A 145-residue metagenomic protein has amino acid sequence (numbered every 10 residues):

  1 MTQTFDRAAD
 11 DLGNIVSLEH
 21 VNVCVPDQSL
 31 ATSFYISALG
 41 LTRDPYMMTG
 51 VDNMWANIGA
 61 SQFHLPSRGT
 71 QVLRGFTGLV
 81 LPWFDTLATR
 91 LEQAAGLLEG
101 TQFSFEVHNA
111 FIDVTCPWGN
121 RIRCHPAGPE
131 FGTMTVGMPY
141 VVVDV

Functional and structural regions predicted by a protein language model:
M1-N14, H20, P45, E92-V143: Vicinal oxygen chelate
T2-A8, G40-L79, T115-P129: Conserved short beta-strand elements that form part of the metal-binding/catalytic scaffold of enzyme active sites
G13-V16, N22-Q62, D144-V145: Core segments of cupin and vicinal oxygen chelate
E19, V51-D52, G75, H108-A110: Residue-level marker for the onset of beta-strands and adjacent loop->beta junctions in well-ordered domains
C24, G78-P82, V142-D144: Short hydrophobic/aromatic beta-strand micro-patches that form the beta-sheet surface supporting nucleotide- or nucleic
D27-S29, L81-T86: Helix N-cap motif at beta-to-alpha junctions
S33-F34, F84-E92, A110: Short amphipathic alpha-helices within nucleic acid-binding modules
I36, A56, G69, T77-V80 (+2 more regions): Surface-exposed beta-strand edges and their flanking turn/coil or helix-capping segments
